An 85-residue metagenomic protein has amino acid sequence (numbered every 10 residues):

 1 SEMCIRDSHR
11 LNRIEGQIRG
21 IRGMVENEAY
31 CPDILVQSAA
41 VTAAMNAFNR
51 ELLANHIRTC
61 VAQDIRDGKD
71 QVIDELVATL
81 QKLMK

Functional and structural regions predicted by a protein language model:
M3-I5: Short, small-residue-biased leader/transition segments that mark boundaries at the very start of proteins
D7, Y30, I34, K69: Short, conserved glycine- and acidic-residue-centered signature motifs in active-site or ligand-binding loops
S8, N12-E15, L35-T42, I73 (+1 more regions): Generic structural concept
H9-R13, N49, G68: A generic short alpha-helical patch detector that favors 3-5-residue windows in or near N-terminal regions
R22-R58: Amphipathic, hydrophobic secondary-structure cores in small proteins
L52-M84: C-terminal structural segments of small proteins and small subunits
